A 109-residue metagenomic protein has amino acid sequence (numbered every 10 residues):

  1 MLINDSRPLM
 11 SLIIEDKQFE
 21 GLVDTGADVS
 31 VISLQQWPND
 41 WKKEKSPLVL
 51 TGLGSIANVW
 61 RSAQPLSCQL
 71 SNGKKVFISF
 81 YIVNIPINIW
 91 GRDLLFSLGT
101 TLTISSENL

Functional and structural regions predicted by a protein language model:
M1-F19, Q69: A short acidic-Thr-Gly-centered motif at the start of a beta-strand
K17-L109: Aspartic protease core domain of the pepsin/retropepsin superfamily
